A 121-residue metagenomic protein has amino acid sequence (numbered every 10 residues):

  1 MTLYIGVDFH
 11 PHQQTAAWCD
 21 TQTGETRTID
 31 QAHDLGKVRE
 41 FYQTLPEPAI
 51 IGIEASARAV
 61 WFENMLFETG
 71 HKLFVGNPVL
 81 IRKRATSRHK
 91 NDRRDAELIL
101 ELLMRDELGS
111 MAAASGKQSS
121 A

Functional and structural regions predicted by a protein language model:
M1-A121: Phosphate- and other anionic-substrate recognition elements at nucleic-acid/protein interfaces
